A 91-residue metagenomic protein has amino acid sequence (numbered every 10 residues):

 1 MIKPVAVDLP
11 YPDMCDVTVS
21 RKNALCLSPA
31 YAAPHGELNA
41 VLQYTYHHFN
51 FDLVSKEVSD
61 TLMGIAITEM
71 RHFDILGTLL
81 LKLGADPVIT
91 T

Functional and structural regions predicted by a protein language model:
M1-T91: Non-heme di-metal
